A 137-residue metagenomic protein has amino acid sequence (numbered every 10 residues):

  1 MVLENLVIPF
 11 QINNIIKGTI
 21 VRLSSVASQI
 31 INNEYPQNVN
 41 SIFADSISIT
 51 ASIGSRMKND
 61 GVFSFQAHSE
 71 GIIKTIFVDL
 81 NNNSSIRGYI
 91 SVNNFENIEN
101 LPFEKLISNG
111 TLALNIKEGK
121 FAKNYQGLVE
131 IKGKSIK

Functional and structural regions predicted by a protein language model:
V2-E118: N-terminal functional module of multi-domain proteins
N124-L128: Short helix/strand-capping turn motifs
I131: Active-site environment of non-heme Fe oxygenases that use a 2-His-1-carboxylate facial triad
K134: Conserved active-site/ligand-binding neighborhood in enzyme cores
K137: Cys/His-clustered metal-coordination modules, chiefly Zn-binding fingers
